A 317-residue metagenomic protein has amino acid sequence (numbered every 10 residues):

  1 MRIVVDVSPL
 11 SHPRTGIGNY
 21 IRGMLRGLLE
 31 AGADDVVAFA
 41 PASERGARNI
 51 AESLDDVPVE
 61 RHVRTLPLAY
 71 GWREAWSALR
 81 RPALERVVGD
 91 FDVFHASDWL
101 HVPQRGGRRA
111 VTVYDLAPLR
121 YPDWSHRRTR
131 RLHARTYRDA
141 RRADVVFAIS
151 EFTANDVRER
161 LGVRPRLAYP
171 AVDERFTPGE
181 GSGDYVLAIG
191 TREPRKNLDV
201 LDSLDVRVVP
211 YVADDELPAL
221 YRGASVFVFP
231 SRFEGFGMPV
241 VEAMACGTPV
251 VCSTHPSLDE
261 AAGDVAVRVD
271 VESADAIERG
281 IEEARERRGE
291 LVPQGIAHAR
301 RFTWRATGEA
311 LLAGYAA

Functional and structural regions predicted by a protein language model:
M1-A317: Carbohydrate transferase catalytic cores enriched for Leloir-type hexosyltransferases
